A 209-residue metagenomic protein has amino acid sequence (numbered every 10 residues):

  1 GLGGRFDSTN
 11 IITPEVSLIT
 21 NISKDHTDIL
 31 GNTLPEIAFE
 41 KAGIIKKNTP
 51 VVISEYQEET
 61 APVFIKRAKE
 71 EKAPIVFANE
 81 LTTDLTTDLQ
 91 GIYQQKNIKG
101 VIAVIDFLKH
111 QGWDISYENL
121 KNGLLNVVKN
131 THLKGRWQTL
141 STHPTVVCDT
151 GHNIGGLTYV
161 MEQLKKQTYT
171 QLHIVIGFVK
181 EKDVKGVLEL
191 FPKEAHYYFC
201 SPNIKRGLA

Functional and structural regions predicted by a protein language model:
G1-E55: Flexible active-site lid/hinge loop adjacent to a nucleotide/diphosphate and Mg2+-phosphate binding pocket
R5-L18, S23, E36, L85-H196: Nucleotide phosphate-binding/pyrophosphate-handling subdomain across enzymes that bind or process nucleotide phosphates
H26-N32, L85, K185, R206-A209: Short, charged, surface-exposed secondary-structure boundary motifs
T33, T60-F64, G100-V104: Internal, well-ordered alpha-helical segments in soluble enzyme and binding-protein domains
A42, K46, K66-P74, D106 (+3 more regions): Generic secondary-structure signature for well-ordered alpha-helical cores
S54-V76, H143-V147, I154, K185-A209: C-terminal helical cap/extension that packs against the catalytic core of soluble nucleotide-cofactor enzymes
Y56-Q57, P74-L85, Q95: Long, charge-dense, solvent-exposed interaction surfaces that engage phosphate-rich ligands
